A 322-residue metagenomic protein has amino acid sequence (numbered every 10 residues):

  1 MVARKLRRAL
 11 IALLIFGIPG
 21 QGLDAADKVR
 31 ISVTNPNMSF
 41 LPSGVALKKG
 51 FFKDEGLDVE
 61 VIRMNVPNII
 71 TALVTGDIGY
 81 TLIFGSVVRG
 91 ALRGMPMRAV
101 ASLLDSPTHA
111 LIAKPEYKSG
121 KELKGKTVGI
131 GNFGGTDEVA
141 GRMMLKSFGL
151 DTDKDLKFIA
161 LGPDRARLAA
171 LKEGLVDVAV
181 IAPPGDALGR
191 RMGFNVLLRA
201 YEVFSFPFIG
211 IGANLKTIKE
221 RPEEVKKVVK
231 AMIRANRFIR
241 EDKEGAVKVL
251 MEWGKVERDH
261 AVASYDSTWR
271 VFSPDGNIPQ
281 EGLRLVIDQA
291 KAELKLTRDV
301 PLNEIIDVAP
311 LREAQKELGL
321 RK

Functional and structural regions predicted by a protein language model:
M1-L10, Q21: Bacterial N-terminal signal peptides that target proteins for export
F16-D24: C-terminal segment of classical bacterial N-terminal signal peptides
D27-P163, R167-E173, D177-P183, F194-S205: Short, glycine-/small- and polar/acidic-enriched structural segments that line small-molecule recognition paths
F40, I70, V74, E138 (+9 more regions): Extracytoplasmic/secreted envelope proteins and their assembly/folding machinery, especially bacterial periplasmic
V45-A46, H109-K118, F208-E223, V271: A bilobed periplasmic-binding-protein/Venus flytrap-type ligand-binding module shared by bacterial periplasmic
G85-S86, R165-G254: Pocket-lining segment of extracytoplasmic ligand-binding domains
E220-V300: Secondary-structure end/capping motifs
I287-K322: Conserved C-terminal helix/tail region of periplasmic/extracytoplasmic solute-binding proteins
